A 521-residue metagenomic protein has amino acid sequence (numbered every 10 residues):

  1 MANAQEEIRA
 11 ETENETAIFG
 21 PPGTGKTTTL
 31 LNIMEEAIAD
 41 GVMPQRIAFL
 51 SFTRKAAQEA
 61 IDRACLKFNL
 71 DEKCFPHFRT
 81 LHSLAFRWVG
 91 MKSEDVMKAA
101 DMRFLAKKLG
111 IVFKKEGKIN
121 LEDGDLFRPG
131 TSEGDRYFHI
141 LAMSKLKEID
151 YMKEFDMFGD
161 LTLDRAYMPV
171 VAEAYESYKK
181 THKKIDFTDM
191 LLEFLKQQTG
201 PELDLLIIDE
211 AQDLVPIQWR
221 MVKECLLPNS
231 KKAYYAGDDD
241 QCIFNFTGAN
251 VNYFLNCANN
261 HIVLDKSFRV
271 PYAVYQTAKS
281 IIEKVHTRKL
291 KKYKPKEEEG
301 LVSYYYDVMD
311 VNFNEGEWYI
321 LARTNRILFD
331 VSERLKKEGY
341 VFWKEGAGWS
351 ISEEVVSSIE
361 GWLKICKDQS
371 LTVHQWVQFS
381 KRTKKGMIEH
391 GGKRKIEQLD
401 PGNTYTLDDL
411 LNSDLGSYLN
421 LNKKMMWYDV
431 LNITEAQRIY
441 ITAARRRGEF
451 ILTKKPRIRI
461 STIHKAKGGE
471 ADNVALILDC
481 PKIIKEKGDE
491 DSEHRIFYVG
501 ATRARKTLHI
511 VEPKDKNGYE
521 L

Functional and structural regions predicted by a protein language model:
M1-E94, K279, T502: P-loop NTPase Walker
A2-E11, E15-I18, R165-N250, G468: Conserved helicase NTPase motor core
P21-T24, F52-K55, Q212-E299, Y319-K337 (+7 more regions): Conserved helicase motor core of SF1/SF2 NTP-dependent helicases
R46-R136, E338, W343-I351: Conserved P-loop NTPase-based nucleic-acid remodeling module centered on helicase motor cores
H77-T80, D186-M190, P456-H464: Conserved two-lobed SF2 helicase motor
S93-K179, S370-N403: ATP-hydrolysis module of ASCE/P-loop NTPase motor domains, specifically the Walker B Asp-Glu catalytic pair
L141-K184, D189-L191, L195, N412-T453: Conserved helicase NTPase catalytic core signature
L363-V511: Conserved helicase C-terminal RecA-like lobe
